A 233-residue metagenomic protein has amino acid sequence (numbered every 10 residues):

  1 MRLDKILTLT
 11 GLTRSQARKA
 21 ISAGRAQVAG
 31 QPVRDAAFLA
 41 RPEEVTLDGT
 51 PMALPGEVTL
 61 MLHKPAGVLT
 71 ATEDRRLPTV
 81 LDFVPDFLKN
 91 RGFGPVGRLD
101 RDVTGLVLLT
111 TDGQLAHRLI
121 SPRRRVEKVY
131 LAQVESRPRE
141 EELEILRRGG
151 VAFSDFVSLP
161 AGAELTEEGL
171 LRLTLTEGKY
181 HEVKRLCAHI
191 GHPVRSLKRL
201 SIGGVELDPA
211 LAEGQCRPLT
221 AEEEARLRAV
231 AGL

Functional and structural regions predicted by a protein language model:
M1-L233: Basic, flexible Lys/Arg- and Gly-enriched helix-loop patches that mediate nucleic-acid binding at interfaces with rRNA
